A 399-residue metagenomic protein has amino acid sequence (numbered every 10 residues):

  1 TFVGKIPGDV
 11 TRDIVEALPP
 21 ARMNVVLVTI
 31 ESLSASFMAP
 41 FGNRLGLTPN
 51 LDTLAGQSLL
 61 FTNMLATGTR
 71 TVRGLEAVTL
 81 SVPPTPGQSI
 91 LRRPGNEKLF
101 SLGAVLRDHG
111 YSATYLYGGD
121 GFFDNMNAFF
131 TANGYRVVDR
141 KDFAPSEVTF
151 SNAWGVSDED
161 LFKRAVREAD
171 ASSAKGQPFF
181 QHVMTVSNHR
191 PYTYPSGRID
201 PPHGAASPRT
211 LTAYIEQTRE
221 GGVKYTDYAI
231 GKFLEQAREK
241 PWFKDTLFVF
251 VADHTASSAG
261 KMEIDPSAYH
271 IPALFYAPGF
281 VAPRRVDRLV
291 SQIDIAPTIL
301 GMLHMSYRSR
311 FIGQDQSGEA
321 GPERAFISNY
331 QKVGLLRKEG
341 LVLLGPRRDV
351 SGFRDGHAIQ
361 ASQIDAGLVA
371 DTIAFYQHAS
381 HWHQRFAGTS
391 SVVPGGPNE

Functional and structural regions predicted by a protein language model:
F2-E399: Solvent-exposed soluble domains appended to multi-pass membrane proteins
